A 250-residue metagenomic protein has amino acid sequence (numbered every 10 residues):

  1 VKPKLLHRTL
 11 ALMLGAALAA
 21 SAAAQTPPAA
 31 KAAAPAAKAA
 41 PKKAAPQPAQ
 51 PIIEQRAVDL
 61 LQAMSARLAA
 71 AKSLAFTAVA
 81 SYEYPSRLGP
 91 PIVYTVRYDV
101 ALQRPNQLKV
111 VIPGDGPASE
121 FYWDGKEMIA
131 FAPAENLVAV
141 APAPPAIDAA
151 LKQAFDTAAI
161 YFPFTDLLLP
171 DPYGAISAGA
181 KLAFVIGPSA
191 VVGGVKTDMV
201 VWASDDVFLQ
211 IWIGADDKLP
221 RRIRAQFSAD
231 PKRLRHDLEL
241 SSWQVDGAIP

Functional and structural regions predicted by a protein language model:
V1-L12: Bacterial N-terminal signal peptides that target proteins for export
K4, I52-L137, S204, L209: N-terminal mature ectodomain segment of secretory-pathway/periplasmic proteins
A11-A19: Bacterial N-terminal signal peptides
L18-A24, L168-L169: Hydrophobic membrane-targeting signal helices
A24-Q55, Q62: Compositionally biased, proline/threonine/alanine/serine-rich low-complexity intrinsically disordered stretches
T26, K31, K42-K43, V100-P163 (+1 more regions): An acidic-aromatic
Q47-Q62, A66-A69, L88-P90, E127-T197 (+1 more regions): Flexible, processing/modification-adjacent segments and terminal tails in exported/periplasmic/extracellular proteins
I52-Q55, V79, G114-P117, I129-A130 (+2 more regions): Gly/Pro-enriched, hydrophobic low-complexity segments that function as extracytoplasmic propeptides/linkers
